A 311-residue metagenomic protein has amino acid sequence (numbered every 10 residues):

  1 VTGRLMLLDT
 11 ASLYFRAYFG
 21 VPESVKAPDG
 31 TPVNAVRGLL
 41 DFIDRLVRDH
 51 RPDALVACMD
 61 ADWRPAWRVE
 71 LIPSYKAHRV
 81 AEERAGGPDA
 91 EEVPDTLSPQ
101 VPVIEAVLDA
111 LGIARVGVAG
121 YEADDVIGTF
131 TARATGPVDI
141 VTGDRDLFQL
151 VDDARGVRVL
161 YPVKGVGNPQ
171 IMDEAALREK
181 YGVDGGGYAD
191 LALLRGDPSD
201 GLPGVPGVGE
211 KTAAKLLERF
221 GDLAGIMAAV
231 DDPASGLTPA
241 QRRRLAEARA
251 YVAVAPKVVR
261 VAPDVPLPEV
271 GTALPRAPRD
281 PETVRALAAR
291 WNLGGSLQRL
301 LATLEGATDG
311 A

Functional and structural regions predicted by a protein language model:
T2, R51-V56, I113, A154 (+1 more regions): Non-catalytic nucleic-acid-binding/docking modules located in mid-to-C-terminal regions of nucleic-acid enzymes
T2-V141, R145-G167, D173, V252-V254 (+1 more regions): Noncatalytic, basic helical substrate-engagement surface that gates or grips nucleic-acid strands
